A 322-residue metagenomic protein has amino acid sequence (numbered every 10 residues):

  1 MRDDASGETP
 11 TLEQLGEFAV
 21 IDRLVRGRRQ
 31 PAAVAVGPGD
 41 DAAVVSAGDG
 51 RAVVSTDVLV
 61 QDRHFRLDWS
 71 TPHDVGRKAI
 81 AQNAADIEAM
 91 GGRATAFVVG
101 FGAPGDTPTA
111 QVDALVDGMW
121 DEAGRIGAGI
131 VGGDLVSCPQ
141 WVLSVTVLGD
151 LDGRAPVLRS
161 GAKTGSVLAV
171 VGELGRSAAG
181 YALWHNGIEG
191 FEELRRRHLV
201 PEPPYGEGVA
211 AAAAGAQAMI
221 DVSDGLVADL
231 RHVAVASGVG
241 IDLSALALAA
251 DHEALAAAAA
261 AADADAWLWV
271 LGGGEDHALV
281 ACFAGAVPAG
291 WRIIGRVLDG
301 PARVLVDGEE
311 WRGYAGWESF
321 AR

Functional and structural regions predicted by a protein language model:
M1-A89: N-terminal glycine-rich phosphate/pyrophosphate-binding loops that anchor nucleotide-derived ligands and cofactors
R2-R29, S70, D106-V131, V136-L143 (+4 more regions): Glycine-/charge-enriched secondary-structure boundary and capping motifs
S46-D49, L59, A94-A182: Glycine-rich anion-binding loops of enzyme active sites
P72-A96, D117-R125, G206-A210, G225-V233: Small-aliphatic-rich amphipathic alpha-helix that forms the alpha element of a beta-alpha
T146-V157, T164, E192-V209, A262: Active-site glycine-rich loop that binds ribose-phosphate moieties when present
A178-R195: Short, compositionally biased
